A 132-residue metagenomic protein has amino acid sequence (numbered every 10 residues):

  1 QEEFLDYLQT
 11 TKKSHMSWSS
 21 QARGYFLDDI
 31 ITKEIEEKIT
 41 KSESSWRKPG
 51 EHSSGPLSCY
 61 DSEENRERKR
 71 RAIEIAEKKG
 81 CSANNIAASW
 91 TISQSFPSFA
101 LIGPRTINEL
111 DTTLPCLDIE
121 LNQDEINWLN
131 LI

Functional and structural regions predicted by a protein language model:
Q1-L131: Beta/alpha (TIM)-barrel catalytic core signal, keyed to glycine-rich beta->alpha loops juxtaposed to Asp/Glu that bind
